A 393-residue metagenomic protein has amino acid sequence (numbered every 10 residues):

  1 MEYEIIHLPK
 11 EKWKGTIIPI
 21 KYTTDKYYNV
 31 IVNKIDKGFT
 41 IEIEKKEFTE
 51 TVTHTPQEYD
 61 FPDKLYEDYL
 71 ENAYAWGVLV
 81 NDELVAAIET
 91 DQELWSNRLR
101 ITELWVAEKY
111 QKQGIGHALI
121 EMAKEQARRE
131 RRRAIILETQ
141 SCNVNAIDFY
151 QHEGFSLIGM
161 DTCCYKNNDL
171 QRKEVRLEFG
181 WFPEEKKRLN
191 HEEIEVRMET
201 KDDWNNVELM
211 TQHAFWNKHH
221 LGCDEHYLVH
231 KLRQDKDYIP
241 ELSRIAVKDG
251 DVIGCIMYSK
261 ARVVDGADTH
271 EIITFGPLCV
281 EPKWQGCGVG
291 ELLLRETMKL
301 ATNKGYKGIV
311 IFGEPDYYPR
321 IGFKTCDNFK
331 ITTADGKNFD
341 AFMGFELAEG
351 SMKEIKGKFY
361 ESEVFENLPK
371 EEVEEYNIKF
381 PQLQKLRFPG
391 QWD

Functional and structural regions predicted by a protein language model:
M1-K46, P183-D202: Conserved N-terminal entry element of GNAT/NAT acetyltransferase domains
K34-A75, E208-R262: Active-site rim helix/loop that mediates acceptor-substrate recognition in acyltransferases
G77, E83-Q92, R100, W105 (+3 more regions): Conserved beta-strand in the GNAT
E103-V106, K112-E125, D148-H152, F275 (+3 more regions): Conserved acetyl-CoA-binding loop-helix of GNAT-fold acetyltransferases
K124, Q151-D161, I321-F329: Conserved acetyl-CoA-binding loop of GNAT-fold acetyltransferases
A127-T139, M298-G313: Conserved GNAT acetyl-CoA-binding A-motif
Q140-V144, E153-S156, C163-E192, T332-K379: C-terminal "cap" of GNAT-fold acetyltransferases
G308, Y317-E346: Active-site/pore-lining binding-face segments in mid-to-C-terminal subdomains
